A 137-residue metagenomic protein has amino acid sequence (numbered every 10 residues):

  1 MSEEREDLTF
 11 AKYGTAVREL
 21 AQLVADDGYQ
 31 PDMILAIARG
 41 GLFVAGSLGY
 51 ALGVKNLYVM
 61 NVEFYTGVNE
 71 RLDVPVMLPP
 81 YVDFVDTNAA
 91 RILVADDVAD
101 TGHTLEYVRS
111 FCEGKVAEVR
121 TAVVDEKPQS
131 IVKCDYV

Functional and structural regions predicted by a protein language model:
M1-V137: PRPP-associated nucleotide enzymes
